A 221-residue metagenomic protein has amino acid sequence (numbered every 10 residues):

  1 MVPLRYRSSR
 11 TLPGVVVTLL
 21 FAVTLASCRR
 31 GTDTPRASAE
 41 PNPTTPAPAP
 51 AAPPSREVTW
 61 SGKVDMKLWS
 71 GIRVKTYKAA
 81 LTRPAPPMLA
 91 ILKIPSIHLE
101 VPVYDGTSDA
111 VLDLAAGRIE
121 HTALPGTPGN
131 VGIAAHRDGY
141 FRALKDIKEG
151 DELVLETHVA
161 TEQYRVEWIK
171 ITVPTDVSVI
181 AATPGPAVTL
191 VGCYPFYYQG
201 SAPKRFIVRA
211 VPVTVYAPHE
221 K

Functional and structural regions predicted by a protein language model:
P3-V15: Bacterial N-terminal signal peptides that target proteins for export
V15-T24: Bacterial N-terminal signal peptides
C28-K221: Solvent-exposed, non-transmembrane regions of membrane-associated and secreted proteins
